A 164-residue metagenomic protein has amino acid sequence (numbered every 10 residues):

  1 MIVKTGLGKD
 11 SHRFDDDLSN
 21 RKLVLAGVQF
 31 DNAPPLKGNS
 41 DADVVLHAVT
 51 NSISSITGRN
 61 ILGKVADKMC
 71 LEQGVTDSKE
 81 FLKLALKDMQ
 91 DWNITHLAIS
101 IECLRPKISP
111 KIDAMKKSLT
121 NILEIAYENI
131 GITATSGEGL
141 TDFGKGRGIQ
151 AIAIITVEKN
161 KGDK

Functional and structural regions predicted by a protein language model:
M1, K161-K164: Short, low-complexity, intrinsically disordered N-terminal peptides in bacterial proteins
I2-A114, L123: RNase III-family endoribonuclease catalytic core
G8, G137-L140: Glycine-rich, charged/polar anion/phosphate-binding loops that engage phosphate groups from diverse ligands
S118: Conserved, well-structured core segments that form or line functional sites
A126-N129: Short acidic capping loops at alpha-helix termini that bridge into adjacent secondary structure
I132-A134: Pyridoxal 5′-phosphate
G139, F143-G162: C-terminal edge-of-domain segments
